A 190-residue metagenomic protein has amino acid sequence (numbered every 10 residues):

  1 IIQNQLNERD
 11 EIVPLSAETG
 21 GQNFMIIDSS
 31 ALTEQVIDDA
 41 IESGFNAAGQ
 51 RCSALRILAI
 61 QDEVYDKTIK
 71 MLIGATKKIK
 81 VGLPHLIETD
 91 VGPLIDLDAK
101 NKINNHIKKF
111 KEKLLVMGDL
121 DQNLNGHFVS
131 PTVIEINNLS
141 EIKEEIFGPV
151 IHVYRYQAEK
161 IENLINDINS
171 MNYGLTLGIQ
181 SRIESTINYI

Functional and structural regions predicted by a protein language model:
I2-L139, A158-D167: ALDH superfamily catalytic-core signature
L15, L175-L177: Hydrophobic faces of well-ordered beta-strands that scaffold small-molecule active sites in alpha/beta enzyme cores
G126-S130, E144-I151, M171-L175: Conserved glycine-rich beta-strand-loop-beta hairpin in the small C-terminal domain of fold type I
V153-R155, G178-I179: Short beta-strand-to-loop elements that line the ligand-binding cleft of bilobed periplasmic-binding protein-like
